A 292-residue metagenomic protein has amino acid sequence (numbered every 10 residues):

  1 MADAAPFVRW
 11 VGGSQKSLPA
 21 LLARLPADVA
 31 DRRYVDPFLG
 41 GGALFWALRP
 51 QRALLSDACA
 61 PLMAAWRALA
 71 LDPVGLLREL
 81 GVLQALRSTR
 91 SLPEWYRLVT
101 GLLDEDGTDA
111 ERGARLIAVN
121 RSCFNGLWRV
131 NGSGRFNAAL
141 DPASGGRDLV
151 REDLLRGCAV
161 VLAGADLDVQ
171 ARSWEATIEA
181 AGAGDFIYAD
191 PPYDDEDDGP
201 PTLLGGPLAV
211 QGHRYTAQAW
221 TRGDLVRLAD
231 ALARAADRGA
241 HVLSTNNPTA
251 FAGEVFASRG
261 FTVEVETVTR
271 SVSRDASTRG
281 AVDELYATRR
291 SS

Functional and structural regions predicted by a protein language model:
A2-L18, R24-V29, P73-H213, R227-D230 (+2 more regions): SAM-dependent nucleic-acid methyltransferase catalytic core
A30-R87: Conserved S-adenosyl-L-methionine
D36-F38, S56-D57, Q170-R172, A189 (+1 more regions): Short His-Asn-centered micro-motif
F38-A43, L154-L155, N247-A250, S291: Short, polar loop motifs at secondary-structure junctions
A58-L62, D194, E266-S273: Short, acidic/turn-prone active-site loops that include or flank metal/cofactor- and phosphate-binding residues
D224-T269: Conserved Class I SAM-dependent methyltransferase catalytic core
A257, F261-S292: Class I S-adenosyl-L-methionine
